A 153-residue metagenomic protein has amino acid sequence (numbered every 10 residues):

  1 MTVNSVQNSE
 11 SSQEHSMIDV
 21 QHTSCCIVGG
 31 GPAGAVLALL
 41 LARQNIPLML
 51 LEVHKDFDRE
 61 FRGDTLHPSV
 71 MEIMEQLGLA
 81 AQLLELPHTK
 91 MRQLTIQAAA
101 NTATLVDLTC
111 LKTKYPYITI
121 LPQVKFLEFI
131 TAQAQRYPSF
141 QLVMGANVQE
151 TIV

Functional and structural regions predicted by a protein language model:
T2-H22: A short, basic/flexible loop-to-alpha-helix module at the beginning of a structural domain
M17-A33: Beta1/beta-strand and adjacent pyrophosphate-binding region of the FAD-binding site in flavoprotein oxidoreductases
C26-V28, A42-R62: Glycine-rich FAD pyrophosphate-binding loop
V36: Conserved SAM/SAH-binding loop-helix junction of Class I S-adenosyl-L-methionine-dependent methyltransferases
H67-Q133: Active-site-adjacent segment of FAD-dependent monooxygenases/related oxidoreductases
F140-Q141: Short, conserved active-site loop motifs that form the nucleotide-linked donor/cofactor pocket
M144-V153: A conserved short coil-to-beta-strand element within the FAD-binding core of flavoproteins
